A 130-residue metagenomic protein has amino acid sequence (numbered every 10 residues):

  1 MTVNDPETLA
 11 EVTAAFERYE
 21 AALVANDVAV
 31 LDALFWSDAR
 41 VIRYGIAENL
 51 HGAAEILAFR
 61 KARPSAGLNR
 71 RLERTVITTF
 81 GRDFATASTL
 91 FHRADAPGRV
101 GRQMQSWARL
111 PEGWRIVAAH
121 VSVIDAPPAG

Functional and structural regions predicted by a protein language model:
T2-V30, R40-G130: A beta-strand edge to alpha-helix "cap/lid" segment located at domain peripheries
W36: Short conserved AdoMet
